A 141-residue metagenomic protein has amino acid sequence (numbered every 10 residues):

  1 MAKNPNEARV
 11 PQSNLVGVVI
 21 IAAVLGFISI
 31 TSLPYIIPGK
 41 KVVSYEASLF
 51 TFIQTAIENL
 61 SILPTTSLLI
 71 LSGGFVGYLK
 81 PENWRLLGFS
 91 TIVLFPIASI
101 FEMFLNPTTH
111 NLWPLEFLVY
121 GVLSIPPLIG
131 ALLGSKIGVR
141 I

Functional and structural regions predicted by a protein language model:
N6-A23: N-terminal membrane topogenic signal
G17-V18, S124-I141: Membrane-water interface at the C-terminal end of transmembrane alpha helices
A23-T66: Hydrophobic transmembrane helix segments
A23-Y35, F89-M103: Aromatic-anchored segments of alpha-helical transmembrane domains
Q54-L69, L115-P126: Alpha-helical transmembrane segments of polytopic membrane proteins
L68-V76: Hydrophobic, membrane-inserted alpha-helices
V76-F89: Membrane-helix interface "capping/anchor" motifs
S99-L118, R140: Membrane-helix boundary connector in multi-pass membrane proteins
